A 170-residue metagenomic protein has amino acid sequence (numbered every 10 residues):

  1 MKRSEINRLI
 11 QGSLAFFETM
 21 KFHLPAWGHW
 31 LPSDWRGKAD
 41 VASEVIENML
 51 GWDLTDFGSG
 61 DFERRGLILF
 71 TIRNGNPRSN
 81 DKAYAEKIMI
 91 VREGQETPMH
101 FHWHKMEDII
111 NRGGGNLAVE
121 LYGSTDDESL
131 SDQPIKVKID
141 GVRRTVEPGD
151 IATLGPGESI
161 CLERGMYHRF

Functional and structural regions predicted by a protein language model:
M1-A85: A short, N-terminal "cap"/entry segment at the start of jelly-roll beta-barrel domains of the cupin/DSBH fold
T19-F22, V119-G123, V146-E147: Short, solvent-exposed cationic patches
P77-A85, E96-D108, R112-G113: A short beta-loop-beta micro-motif enriched in histidine and acidic residues
K87-M89, E107-N111, A118, I151-A152 (+1 more regions): His/acidic/aromatic-lined binding-pocket segments of jelly-roll/cupin-type domains and related regulatory beta-sandwich
R92, P148-F170: Conserved metal-binding segment of the jelly-roll/cupin
R92-E93, K105-E107, N111-D127, Q133-D140: Glycine- and acidic-residue-biased ligand/ion/polar-headgroup-sensing regions
K136-T153: Active-site glycine-rich loop that binds ribose-phosphate moieties when present
